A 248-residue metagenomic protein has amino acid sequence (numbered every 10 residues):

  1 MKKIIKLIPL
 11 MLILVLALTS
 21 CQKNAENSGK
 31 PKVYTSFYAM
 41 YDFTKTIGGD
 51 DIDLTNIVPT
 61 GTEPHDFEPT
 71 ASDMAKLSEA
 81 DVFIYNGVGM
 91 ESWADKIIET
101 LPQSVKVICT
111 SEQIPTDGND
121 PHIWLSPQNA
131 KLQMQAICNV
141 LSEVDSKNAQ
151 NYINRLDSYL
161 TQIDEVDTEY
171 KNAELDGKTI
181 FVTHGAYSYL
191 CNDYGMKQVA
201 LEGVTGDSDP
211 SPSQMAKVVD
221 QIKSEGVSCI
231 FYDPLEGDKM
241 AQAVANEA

Functional and structural regions predicted by a protein language model:
M1-I8: Bacterial N-terminal signal peptides that target proteins for export
I8-M11, T70: N-terminal hydrophobic alpha-helix used for membrane targeting or insertion
M11-V15, I84: Alpha-helical transmembrane segments
L16-S20: C-terminal motif of bacterial Sec signal peptides marking the signal peptidase cleavage site
C21-A248: Extracytoplasmic metal-acquisition and chelation regions
